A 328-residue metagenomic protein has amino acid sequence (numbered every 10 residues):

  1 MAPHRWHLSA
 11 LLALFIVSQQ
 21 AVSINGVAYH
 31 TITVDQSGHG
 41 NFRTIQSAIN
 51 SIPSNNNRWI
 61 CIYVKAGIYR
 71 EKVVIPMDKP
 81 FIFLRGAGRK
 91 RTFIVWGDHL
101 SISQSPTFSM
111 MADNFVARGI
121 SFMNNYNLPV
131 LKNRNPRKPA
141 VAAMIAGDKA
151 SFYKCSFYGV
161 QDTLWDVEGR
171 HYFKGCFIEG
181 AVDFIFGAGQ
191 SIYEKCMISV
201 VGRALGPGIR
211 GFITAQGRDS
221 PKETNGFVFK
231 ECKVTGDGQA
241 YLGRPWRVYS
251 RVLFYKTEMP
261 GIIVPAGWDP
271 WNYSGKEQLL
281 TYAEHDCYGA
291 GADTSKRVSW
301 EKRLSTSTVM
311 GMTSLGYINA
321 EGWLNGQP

Functional and structural regions predicted by a protein language model:
A2-P328: Sequence-level preference for short, compositionally simple segments enriched in small aliphatic or small polar residues
